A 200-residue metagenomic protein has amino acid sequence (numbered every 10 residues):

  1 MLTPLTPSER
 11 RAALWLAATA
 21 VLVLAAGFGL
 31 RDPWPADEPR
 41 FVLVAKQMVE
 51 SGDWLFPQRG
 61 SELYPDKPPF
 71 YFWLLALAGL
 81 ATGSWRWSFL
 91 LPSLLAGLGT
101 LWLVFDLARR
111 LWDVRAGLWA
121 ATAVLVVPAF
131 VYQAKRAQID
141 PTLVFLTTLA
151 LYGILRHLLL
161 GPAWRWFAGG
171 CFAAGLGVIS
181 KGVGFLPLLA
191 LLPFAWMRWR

Functional and structural regions predicted by a protein language model:
L2-R200: Membrane-integral, polyisoprenol-dependent glycosyltransferases of the GT-C/oligosaccharyltransferase superfamily
